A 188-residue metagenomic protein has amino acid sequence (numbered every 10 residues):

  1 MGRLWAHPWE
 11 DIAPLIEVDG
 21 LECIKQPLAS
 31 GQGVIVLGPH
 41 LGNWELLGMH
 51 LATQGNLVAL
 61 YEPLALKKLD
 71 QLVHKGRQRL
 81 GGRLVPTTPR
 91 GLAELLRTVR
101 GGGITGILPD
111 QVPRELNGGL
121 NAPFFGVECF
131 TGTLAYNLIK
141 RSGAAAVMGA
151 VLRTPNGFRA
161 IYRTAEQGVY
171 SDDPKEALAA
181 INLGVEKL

Functional and structural regions predicted by a protein language model:
M1-G38, D70-K75, R79-G81: Membrane-anchoring hydrophobic helices of lipid-metabolizing enzymes
E10-I16, E62, G81-P86, F124-G126: Short, flexible loop segments at the rims of nucleotide/cofactor-binding pockets, characterized by
L28-S30, T53-Q54, V58, P89-L188: Non-catalytic C-terminal accessory region of glycerolipid acyltransferases and related lyso-lipid remodeling enzymes
G38-L41, P109-Q111: Short, well-ordered beta-to-alpha junction loops that form the rim of enzyme active sites and present histidine/acidic
G42-G55: Histidine-anchored nucleotide/phosphate-binding helix
V58-A65: Short internal beta-strands
P63, L84, R97, G101: Phosphate/pyrophosphate-binding betaalpha-module
K67-L72, L116-N117: Short, charged, surface-exposed secondary-structure boundary motifs
